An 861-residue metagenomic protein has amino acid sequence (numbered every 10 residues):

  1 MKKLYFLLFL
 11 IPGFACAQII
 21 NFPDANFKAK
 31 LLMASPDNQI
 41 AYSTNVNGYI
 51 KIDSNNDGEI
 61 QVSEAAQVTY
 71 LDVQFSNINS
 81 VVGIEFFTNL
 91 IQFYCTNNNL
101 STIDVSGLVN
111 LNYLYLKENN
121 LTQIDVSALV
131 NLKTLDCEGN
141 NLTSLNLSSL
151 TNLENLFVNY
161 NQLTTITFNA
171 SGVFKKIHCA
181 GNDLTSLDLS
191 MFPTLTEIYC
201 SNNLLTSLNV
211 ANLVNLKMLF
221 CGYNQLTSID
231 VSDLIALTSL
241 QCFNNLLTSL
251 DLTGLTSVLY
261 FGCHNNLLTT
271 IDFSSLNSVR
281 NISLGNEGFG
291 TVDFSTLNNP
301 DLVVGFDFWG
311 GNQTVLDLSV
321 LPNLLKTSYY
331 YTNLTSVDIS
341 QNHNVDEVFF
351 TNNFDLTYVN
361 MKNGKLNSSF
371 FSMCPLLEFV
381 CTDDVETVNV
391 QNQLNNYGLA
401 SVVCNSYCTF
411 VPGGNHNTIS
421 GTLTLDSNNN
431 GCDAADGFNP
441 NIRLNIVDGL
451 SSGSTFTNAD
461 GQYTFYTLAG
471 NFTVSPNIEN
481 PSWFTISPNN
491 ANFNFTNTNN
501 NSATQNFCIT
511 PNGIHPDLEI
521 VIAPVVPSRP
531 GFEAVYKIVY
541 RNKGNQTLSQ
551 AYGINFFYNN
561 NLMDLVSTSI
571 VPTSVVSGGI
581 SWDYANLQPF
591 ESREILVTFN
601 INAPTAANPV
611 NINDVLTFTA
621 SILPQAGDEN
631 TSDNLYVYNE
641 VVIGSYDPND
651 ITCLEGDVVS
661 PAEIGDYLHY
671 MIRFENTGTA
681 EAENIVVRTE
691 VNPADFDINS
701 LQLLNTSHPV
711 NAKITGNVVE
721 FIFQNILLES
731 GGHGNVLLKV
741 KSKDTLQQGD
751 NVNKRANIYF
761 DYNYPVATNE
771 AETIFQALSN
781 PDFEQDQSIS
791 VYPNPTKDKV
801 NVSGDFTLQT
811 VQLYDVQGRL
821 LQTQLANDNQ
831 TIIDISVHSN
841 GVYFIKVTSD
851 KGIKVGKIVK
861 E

Functional and structural regions predicted by a protein language model:
V46-N99: LRR N-terminal entry segment and analogous cap-like coil->beta motifs
D136, H178, Y199, F220 (+2 more regions): C-terminal outer-membrane/trafficking sorting elements
V348, S369-F371, G461, A469-W483: A short, solvent-exposed beta-strand micro-motif common in secreted/extracellular proteins
S406-S420, A435, I509-P530, S645-E655 (+2 more regions): Residue-level detector of functionally pivotal "anchor" positions at catalytic/ligand-binding pockets or at interdomain
S427-F438, I446-Q462, Y466: Short, acidic Ser/Thr/Gly-rich low-complexity loop/linker segments typical of extracellular and cell-surface proteins
N492-I509, T605-V610, D614-E663, E675 (+2 more regions): Extracellular/luminal low-complexity Ser/Thr/Pro-rich, glycosylation-prone repeat/linker regions
A523-L548, P661-E690: Short beta-strand elements of extracellular/lumenal beta-sandwich folds
D583-I612, I722-Q748: Low-complexity, intrinsically disordered segments enriched in Ser/Thr together with acidic residues
